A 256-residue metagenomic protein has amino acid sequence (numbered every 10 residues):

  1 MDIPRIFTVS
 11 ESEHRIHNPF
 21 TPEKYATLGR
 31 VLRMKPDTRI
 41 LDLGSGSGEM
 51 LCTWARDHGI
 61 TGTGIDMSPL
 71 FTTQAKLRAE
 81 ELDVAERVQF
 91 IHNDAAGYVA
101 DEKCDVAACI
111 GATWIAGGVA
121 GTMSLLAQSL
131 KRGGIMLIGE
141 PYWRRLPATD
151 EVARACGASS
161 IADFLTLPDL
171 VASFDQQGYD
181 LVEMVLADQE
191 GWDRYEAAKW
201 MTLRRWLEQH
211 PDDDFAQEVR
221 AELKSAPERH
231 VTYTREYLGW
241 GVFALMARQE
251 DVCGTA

Functional and structural regions predicted by a protein language model:
N18-P36: Conserved alpha-helix/loop element of class I SAM-dependent methyltransferases that forms part of the SAM/SAH-binding
G44-G48: Class I SAM-dependent methyltransferase "Motif I" SAM/SAH-binding loop
E49-A96: Class I SAM-dependent methyltransferase SAM/SAH-binding core
V99-A107: A short acidic, Gly/Pro-enriched loop at the edge of an enzyme's catalytic core that lines a small-molecule cofactor
V106-V119: A short SAM/SAH-binding and catalytic strip from SAM-dependent methyltransferases
A120-I135: A short glycine-rich, Lys/Arg-flanked "PGG" loop and its adjoining helix->strand segment in the class I
P141-I161: Short, glycine-/aromatic-enriched active-site segment of Class I SAM-dependent methyltransferases
E183-A256: Conserved Class I S-adenosyl-L-methionine
